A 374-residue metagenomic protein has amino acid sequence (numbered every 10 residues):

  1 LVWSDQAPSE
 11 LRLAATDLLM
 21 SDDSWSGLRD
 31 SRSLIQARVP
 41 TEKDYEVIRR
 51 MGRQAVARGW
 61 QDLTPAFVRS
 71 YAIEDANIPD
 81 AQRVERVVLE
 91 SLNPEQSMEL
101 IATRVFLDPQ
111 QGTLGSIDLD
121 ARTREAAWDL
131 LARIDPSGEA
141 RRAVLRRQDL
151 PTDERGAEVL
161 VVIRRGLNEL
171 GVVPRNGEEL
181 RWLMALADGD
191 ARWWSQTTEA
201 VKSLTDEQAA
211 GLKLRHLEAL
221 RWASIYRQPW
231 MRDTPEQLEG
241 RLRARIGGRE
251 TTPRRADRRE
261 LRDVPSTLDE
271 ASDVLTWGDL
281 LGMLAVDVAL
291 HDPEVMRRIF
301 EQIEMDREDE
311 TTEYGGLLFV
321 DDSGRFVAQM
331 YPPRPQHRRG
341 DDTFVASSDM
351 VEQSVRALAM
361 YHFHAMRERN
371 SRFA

Functional and structural regions predicted by a protein language model:
L1-V2, E10-S26, E46-W60, A81-E95 (+2 more regions): Structural detector for internal amphipathic alpha-helices that build alpha-solenoid repeat scaffolds
L1-W3, W25-V39, W60-E74, N93-L114 (+4 more regions): Amphipathic alpha-helical scaffolding segments comprising HEAT/armadillo-like alpha-solenoid repeats
W3-E10, A37-E46, I73-P79: Short coil turns that connect the paired helices of HEAT/ARM alpha-solenoid repeats
S26-G27, K43, D287-H291: Long, low-complexity regulatory tails in eukaryotic proteins
D149-V159, N168-R356, R367-A374: Conserved beta-strand-loop surface patch within small alpha/beta domains used for substrate/adaptor or ligand engagement
